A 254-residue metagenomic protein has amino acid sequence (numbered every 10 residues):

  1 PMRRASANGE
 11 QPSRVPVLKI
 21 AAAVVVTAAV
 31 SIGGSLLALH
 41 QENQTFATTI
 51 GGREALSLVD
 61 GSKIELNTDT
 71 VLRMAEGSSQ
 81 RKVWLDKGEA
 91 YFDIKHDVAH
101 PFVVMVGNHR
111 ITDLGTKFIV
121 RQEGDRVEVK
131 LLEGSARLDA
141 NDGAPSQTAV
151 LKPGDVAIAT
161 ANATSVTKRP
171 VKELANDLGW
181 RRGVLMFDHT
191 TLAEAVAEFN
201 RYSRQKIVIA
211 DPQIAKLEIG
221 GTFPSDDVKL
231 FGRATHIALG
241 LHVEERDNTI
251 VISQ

Functional and structural regions predicted by a protein language model:
R3-I20, A28-Q254: A residue-level detector for the "anchor" residue at the start of short, highly conserved motifs
A23: Short, contiguous alpha-helical
